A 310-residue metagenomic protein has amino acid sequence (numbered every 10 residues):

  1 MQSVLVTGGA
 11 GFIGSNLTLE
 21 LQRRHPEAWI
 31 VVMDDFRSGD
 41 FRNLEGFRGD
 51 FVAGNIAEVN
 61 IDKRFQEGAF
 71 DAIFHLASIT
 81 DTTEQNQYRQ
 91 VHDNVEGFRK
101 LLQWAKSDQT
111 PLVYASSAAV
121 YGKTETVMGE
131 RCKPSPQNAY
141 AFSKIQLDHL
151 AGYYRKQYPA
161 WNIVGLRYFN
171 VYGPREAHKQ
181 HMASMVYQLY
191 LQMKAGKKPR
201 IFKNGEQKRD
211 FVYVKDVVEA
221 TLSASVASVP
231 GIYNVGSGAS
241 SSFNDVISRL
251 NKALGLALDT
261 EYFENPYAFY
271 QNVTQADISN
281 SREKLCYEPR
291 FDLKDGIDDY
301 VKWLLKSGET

Functional and structural regions predicted by a protein language model:
M1-R167: N-terminal Rossmann-like NAD(P)+-binding domain of SDR-like oxidoreductases, especially those catalyzing
D35, S78-I79, S117, P174 (+3 more regions): Conserved donor-binding loops in enzymes that form glycosidic bonds
D40, S117-V120, T124, H181 (+3 more regions): Activation loop
Q85-R89, A139, E176-H181, N272: Short, solvent-exposed loop/turn segments at secondary-structure boundaries
T126, H149-R209, V214-E219, I247-A253: NAD(P)-dependent short-chain dehydrogenase/reductase
V127-S135, Y172, Y262-F263, D277-N280: Short glycine/proline- and charge-enriched loop/turn segments that cap or connect secondary-structure elements
M193-T310: C-terminal substrate-binding subdomain of Rossmann-fold SDR/epimerase-dehydratase oxidoreductases
